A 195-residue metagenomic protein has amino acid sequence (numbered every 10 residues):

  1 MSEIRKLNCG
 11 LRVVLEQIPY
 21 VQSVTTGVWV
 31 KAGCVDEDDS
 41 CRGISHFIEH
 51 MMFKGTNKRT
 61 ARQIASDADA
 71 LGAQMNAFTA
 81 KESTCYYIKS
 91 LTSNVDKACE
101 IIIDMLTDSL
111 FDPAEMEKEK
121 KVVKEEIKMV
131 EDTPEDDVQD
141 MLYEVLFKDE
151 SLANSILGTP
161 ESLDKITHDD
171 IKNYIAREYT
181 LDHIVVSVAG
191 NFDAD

Functional and structural regions predicted by a protein language model:
M1-S23: N- or domain-start disorder-to-order transition segments that initiate the globular core
K6, A61-D195: Charge-rich, well-structured scaffold segments of protease-associated domains
L11-V13, D36-E37, S45-M51, M105 (+1 more regions): A broad, low-specificity signal for short, low-complexity segments enriched in glycine/proline and polar/charged
V13-L15, V28, V186: Generic preference for hydrophobic
E16, E37, E49, E119 (+1 more regions): Acidic-residue sensor for enzyme active/binding pockets
I18, G33, T56, L91 (+1 more regions): Solvent-exposed coil/turn segments that connect beta secondary-structure elements in extracytoplasmic/periplasmic
S23-T25, H183: Conserved catalytic motifs of the protein kinase core domain
T25-K89: M16/MPP (pitrilysin/insulinase) zinc-metallopeptidase core fold and M16-derived inactive scaffolds
